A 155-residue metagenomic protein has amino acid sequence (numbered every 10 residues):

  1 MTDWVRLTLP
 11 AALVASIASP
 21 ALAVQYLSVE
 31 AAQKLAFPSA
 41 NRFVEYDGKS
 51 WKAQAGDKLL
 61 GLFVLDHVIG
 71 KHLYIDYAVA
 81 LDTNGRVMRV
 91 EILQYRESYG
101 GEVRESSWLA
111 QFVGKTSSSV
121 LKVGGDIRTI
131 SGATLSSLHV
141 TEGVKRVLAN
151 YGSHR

Functional and structural regions predicted by a protein language model:
M1-L9: Bacterial N-terminal signal peptides that target proteins for export
T8-A18: Bacterial N-terminal signal peptides
S19-R128, A133-L138, E142-R155: Flexible, solvent-exposed loop/hinge segments and secondary-structure transition points
